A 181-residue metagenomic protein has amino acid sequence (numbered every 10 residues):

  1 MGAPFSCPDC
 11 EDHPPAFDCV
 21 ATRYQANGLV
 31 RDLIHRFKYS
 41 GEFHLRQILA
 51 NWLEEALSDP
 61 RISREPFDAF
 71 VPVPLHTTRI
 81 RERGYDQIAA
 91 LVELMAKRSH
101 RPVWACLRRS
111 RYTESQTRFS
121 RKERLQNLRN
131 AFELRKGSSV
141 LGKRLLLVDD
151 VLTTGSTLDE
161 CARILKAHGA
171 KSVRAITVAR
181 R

Functional and structural regions predicted by a protein language model:
M1-K97, T117-R118: Extended interfacial segments that mediate partner engagement and assembly in macromolecular machines
P66, E93, P102-R181: PRPP/pyrophosphate-binding module of the type I phosphoribosyltransferase fold
